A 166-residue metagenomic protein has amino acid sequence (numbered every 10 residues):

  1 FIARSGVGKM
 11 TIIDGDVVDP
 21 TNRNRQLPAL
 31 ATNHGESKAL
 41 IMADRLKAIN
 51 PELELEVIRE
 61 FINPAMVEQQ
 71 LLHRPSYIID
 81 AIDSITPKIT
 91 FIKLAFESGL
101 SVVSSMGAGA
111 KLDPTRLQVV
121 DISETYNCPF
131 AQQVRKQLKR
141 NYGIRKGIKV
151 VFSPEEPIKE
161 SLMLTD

Functional and structural regions predicted by a protein language model:
F1-D166: Adenine nucleotide-associated cytosolic modules
